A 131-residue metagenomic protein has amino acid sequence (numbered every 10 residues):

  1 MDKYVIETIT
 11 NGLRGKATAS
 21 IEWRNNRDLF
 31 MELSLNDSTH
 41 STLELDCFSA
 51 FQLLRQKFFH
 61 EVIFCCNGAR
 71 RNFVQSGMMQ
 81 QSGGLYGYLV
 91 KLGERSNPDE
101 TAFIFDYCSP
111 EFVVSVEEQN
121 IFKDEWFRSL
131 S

Functional and structural regions predicted by a protein language model:
D2, E7-F30, H40-S131: Long, contiguous binding/interaction regions
S34-S38: Short strand-turn-strand beta-turns centered on an Asx-Gly dipeptide
